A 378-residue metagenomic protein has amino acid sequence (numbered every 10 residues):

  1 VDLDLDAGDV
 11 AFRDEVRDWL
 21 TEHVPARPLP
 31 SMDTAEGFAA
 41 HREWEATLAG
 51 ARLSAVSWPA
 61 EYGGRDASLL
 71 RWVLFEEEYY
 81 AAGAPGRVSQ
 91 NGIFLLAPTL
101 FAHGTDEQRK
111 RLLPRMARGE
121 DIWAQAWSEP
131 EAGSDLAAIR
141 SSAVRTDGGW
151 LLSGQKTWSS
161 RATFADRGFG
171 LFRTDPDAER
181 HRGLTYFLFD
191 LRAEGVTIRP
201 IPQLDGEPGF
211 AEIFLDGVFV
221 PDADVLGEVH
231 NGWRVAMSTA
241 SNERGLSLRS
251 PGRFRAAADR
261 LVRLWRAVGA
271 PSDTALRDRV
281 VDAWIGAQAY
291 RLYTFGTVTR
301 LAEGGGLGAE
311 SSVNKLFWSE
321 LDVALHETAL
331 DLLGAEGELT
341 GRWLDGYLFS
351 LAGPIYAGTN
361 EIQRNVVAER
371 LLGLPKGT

Functional and structural regions predicted by a protein language model:
L5, V196-Y290, G353: Glycine-rich beta->alpha junctions and the first turn(s) of the following alpha-helix
P28-A35, R266, A270-R277, Q288-G341: C-terminal helix-coil-helix/basic helical segment that borders enzyme active sites and/or dimer interfaces and provides
A49-E120, R161-R167, A287, L301-A309 (+3 more regions): Internal helix-loop-helix
L70, L74-F75, L95, V235-T239 (+3 more regions): Glycine-rich phosphate/cofactor-binding loops in nucleotide/flavin-utilizing enzymes
G119-W127, L171: A short, Trp-centered hydrophobic/proline-enriched beta-strand micro-motif
A132, T157-A162, L204, A352-T359: Glycine-rich phosphate/pyrophosphate-binding beta-alpha loops
S141-V144: A structural signal for short hydrophobic beta-strand segments in well-ordered beta-sheet cores
S153-R199: A short core secondary-structure module
